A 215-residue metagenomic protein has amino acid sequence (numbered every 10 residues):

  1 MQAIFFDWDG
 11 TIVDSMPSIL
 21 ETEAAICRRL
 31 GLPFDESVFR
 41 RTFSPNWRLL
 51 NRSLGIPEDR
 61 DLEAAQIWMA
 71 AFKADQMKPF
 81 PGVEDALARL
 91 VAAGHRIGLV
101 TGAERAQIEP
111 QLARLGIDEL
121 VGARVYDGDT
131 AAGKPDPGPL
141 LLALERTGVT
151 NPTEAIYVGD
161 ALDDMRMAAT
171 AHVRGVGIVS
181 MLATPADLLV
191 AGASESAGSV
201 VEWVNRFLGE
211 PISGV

Functional and structural regions predicted by a protein language model:
M1-D85, R89, A93, A106: N-terminal helical cap/lid subdomain that shapes the substrate entry/recognition surface in HAD-like hydrolases
M1-Q2, A88-V91, R105, E109-V215: Asp-based, Mg2+/Mn2+-dependent phosphohydrolase catalytic module
D7, T11, T101, D160: Conserved G/P- and acidic residue-centered "switch" motifs that form tight phosphate/ATP-binding loops in soluble
D14, L99-T101, G177: Hydrophobic residues in well-ordered beta-strands that form the structural core
P79, V100, A132: Residue-level marker of regulatory loop/turn positions in helix-turn-helix DNA-binding domains and in histidine
R96: Short beta-strand-loop/turn "lid" adjacent to the catalytic site in phosphate-handling enzymes
